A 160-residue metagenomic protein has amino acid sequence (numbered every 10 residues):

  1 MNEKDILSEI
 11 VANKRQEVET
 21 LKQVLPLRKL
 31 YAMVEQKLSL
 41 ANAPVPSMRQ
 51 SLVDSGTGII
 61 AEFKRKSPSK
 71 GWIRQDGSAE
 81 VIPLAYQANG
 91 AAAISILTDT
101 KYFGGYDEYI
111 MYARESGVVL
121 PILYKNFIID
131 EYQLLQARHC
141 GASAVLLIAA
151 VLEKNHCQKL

Functional and structural regions predicted by a protein language model:
N2-R74: An N-cap/entry alpha-helix motif that binds or orients negatively charged groups
N42-P46, D76-E80, D107, E131 (+1 more regions): Structural motif corresponding to alpha-helix initiation and N-cap regions
G58-I59, P68, R114-K125: Short beta-strand/loop segments at the ligand-binding rim of alpha/beta enzyme cores
I59-F63, I94-I96, I122-K125, V145-L147: Hydrophobic faces of well-ordered beta-strands that scaffold small-molecule active sites in alpha/beta enzyme cores
K64-R65, G77, S95-K101, D107: Arg/Lys-rich RNA-binding interfaces used to dock onto structured RNA substrates
I73-I96, S116-G117, E131-A144, C157-L160: Alpha/beta enzyme core
T98-V118, F127-L135, A149-L160: Active-site-adjacent beta->alpha loops and helix N-cap segments on the catalytic face of soluble alpha/beta enzymes
